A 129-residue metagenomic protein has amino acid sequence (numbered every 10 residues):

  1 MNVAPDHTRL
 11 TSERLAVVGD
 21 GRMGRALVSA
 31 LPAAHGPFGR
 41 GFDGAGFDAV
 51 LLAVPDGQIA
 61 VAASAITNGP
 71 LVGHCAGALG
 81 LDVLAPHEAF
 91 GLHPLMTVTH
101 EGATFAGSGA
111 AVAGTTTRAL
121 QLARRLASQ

Functional and structural regions predicted by a protein language model:
M1-G46: NAD(P)+-binding Rossmann beta1-loop-alpha1 motif at the extreme N-terminus of oxidoreductases
S12-R14, G69, G107: Phosphate-coordination loops involved in phosphoryl transfer and adenosine-cofactor binding
L15-V17, L52, V112: Hydrophobic Val/Ile/Leu positions in short beta-strands of Rossmann-like dinucleotide-binding domains
V18, M23, P55, T116-T117: Gly/Ser/Thr-rich loops at beta-strand to alpha-helix junctions that form or flank small-molecule/cofactor-binding
G24, F47, I59, L120-A123: A general structural signal for well-ordered alpha-helical segments in protein cores
V28-S29, F42-A103: Rossmann-like NAD(P)(H) cofactor-binding subdomain of soluble oxidoreductases
P32, T67-N68, A127-S128: Short, solvent-exposed amphipathic alpha-helical segments in soluble enzyme and RNA/protein-processing domains
A103-Q129: Internal alpha-helical scaffold of NAD(P)-dependent oxidoreductase catalytic cores
